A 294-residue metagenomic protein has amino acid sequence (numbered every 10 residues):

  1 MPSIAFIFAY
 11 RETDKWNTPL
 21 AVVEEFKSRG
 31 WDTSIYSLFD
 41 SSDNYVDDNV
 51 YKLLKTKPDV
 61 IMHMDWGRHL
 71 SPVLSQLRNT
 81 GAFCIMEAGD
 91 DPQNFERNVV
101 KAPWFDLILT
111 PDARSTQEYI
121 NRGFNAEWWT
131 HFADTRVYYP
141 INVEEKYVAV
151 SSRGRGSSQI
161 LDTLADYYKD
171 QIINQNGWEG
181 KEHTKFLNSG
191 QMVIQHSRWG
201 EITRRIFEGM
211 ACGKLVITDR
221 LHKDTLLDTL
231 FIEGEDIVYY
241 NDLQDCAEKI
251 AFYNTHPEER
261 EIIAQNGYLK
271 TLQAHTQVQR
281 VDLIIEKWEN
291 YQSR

Functional and structural regions predicted by a protein language model:
M1-K52, T56, M62-Q76, F83 (+5 more regions): Nucleotide-sugar donor-binding catalytic core of glycosyltransferases
C84, V150, I237, I262-T271: Short amphipathic alpha-helix in glycosyltransferases
Q175, I194, F252-Y253, L269: Residue-level detector of alpha-helix boundaries and kinks
G200-E201, D245, H256, T276: General helical secondary-structure elements
E233, C246, I263-A264: N-terminal alpha-helical segment
V238, L243-E259: C-terminal "capping" alpha-helix adjacent to the active site of nucleotide-linked donor transferases in cell-envelope
N254-W288: A charged, aromatic-enriched C-terminal amphipathic alpha-helix characteristic of glycosyltransferases across folds
E259, S293-R294: Charged, solvent-exposed alpha-helical segments that act as regulatory interaction surfaces
